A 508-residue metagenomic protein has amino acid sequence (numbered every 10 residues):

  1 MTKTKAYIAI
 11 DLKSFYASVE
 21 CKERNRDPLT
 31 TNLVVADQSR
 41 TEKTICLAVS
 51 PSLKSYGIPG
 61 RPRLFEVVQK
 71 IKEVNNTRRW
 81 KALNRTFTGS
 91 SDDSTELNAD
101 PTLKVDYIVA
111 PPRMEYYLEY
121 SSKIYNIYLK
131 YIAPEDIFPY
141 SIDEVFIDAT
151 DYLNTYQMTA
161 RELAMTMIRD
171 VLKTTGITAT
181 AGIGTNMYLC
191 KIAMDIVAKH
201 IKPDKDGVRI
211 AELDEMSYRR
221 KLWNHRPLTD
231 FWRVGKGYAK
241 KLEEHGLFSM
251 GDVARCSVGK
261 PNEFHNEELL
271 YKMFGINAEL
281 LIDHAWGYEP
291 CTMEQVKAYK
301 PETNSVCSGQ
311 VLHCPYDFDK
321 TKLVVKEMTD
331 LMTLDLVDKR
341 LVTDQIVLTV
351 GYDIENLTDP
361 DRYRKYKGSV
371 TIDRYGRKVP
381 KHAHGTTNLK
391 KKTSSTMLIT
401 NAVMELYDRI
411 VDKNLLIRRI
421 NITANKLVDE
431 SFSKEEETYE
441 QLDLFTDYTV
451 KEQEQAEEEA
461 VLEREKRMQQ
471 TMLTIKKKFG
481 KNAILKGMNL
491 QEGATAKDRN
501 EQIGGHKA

Functional and structural regions predicted by a protein language model:
M1-A508: Basic, low-complexity intrinsically disordered segments
